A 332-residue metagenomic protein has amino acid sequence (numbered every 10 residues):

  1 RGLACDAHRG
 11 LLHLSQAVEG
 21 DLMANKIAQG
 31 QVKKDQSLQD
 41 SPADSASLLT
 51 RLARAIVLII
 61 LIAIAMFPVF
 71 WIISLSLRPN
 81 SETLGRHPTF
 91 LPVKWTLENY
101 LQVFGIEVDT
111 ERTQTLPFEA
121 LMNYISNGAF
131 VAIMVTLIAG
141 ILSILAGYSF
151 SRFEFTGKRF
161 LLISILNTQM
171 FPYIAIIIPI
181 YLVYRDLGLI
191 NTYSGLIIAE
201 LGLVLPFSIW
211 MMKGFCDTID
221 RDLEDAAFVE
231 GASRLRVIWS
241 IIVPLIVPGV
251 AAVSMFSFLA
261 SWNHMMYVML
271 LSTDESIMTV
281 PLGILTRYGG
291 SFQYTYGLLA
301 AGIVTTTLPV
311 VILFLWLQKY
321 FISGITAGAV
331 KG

Functional and structural regions predicted by a protein language model:
R1-C5, R9-L22: Short, Lys/Arg-enriched N-terminal segments with co-localized hydrophobic residues within the first ~10-30 amino acids
A4, L11, A46-L49, S208: Coiled-coil-like amphipathic alpha-helices with heptad-repeat character
L12, N25, V103-F104: Short, aromatic- and cysteine-enriched interfacial helices/patches that mediate contacts at lipid membranes
M23-S45: Short, Lys/Arg-rich, polar N-terminal cytosolic tail immediately upstream of the first transmembrane signal-anchor
G30-V32, T50-G332: A structural signal for multi-pass alpha-helical bundles of membrane permease subunits that mediate small-molecule
